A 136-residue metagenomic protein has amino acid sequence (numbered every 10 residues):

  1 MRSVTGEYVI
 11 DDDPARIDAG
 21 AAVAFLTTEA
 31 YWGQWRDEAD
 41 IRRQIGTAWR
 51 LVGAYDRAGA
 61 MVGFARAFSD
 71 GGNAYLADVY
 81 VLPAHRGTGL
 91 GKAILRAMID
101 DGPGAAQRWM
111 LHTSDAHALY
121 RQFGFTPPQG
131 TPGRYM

Functional and structural regions predicted by a protein language model:
M1-R36: Short amphipathic alpha-helix that is part of the acyltransferase structural core
G6-P14, D18, R96-W109: Short, flexible, glycine-rich and Lys/Arg-enriched loop motifs at helix boundaries that contact anionic partners
P14, R36, G71, S114-D115: Short beta->alpha linker loops
I41-L51, Y55-R57, V62-V79: A conserved beta-strand-loop-helix scaffold within acyl/acetyltransferase catalytic domains
L82: Residue-level recognition of the GNAT/N-acetyltransferase active site
H85-I94: Conserved acetyl-CoA pyrophosphate-binding loop and the N-cap/start of the following alpha-helix in GNAT-like
K92, G104-M136: Conserved active-site alpha-helix within GNAT-family acetyltransferase domains
